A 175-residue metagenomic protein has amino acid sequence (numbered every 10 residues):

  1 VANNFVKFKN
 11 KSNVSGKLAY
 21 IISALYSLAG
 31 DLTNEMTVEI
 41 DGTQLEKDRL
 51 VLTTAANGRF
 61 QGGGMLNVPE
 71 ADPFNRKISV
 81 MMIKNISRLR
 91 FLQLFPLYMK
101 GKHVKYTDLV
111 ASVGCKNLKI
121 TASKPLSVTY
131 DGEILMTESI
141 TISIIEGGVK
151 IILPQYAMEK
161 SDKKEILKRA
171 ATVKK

Functional and structural regions predicted by a protein language model:
V1-K175: Long C-terminal subdomains/extensions of small-metabolite kinases
